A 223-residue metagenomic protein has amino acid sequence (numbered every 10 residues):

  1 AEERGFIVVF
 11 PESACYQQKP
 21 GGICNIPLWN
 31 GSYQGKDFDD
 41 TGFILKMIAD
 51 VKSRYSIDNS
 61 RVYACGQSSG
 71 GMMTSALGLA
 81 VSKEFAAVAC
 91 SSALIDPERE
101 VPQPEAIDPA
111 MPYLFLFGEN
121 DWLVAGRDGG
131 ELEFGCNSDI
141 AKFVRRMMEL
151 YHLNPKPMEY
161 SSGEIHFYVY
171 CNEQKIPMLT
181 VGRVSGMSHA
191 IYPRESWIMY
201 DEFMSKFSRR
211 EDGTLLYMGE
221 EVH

Functional and structural regions predicted by a protein language model:
A1-Y63, A76, A80: Serine-hydrolase catalytic machinery in alpha/beta-hydrolase-like enzymes
E12-Y16, L94, M187: Short beta-to-alpha linker loops that shape the active-site pocket of alpha/beta-hydrolase fold enzymes
D40-M47, S69-L77, V81-E84, D139-F143 (+1 more regions): Stable alpha-helical elements in mature extracytoplasmic
K52-M111: Primarily recognizes the serine-hydrolase "nucleophile elbow" in alpha/beta-hydrolase and SGNH/GDSL folds
A86-K175, H189: The feature captures the conserved acid-bearing segment of alpha/beta-hydrolase catalytic domains
V181-M187: Short glycine-rich catalytic loops that host catalytic nucleophiles or stabilize transition states across multiple
S188-R194: Catalytic histidine-centered segment of alpha/beta-hydrolase-like enzymes
R194-H223: Catalytic active-site module of serine/aspartate enzymes centered on a nucleophile-bearing elbow/loop
